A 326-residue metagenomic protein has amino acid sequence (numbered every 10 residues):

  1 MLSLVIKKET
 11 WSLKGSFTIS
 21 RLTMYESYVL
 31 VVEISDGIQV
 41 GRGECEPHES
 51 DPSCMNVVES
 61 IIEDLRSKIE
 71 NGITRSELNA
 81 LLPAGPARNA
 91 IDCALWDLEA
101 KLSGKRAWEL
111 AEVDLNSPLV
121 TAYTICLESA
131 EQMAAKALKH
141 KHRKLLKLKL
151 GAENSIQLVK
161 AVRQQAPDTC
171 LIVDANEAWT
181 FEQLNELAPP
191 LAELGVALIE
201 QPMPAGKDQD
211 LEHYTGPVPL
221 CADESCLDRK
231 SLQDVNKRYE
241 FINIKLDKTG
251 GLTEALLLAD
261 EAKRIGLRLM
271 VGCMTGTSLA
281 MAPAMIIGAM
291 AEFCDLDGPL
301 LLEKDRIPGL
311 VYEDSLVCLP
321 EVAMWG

Functional and structural regions predicted by a protein language model:
M1-L171, A178-N185, P189-E193, R306-G326: N-terminal capping/lid subdomain adjacent to the active-site entrance of alpha/beta enzymes
L148, E153-A289, E303-S315: Catalytic core of soluble alpha/beta enzymes
E292-D295: Short helix/strand-capping turn motifs
P299: Active-site cofactor/co-catalyst pockets and adjacent glycine-rich loops in catalytic enzymes
